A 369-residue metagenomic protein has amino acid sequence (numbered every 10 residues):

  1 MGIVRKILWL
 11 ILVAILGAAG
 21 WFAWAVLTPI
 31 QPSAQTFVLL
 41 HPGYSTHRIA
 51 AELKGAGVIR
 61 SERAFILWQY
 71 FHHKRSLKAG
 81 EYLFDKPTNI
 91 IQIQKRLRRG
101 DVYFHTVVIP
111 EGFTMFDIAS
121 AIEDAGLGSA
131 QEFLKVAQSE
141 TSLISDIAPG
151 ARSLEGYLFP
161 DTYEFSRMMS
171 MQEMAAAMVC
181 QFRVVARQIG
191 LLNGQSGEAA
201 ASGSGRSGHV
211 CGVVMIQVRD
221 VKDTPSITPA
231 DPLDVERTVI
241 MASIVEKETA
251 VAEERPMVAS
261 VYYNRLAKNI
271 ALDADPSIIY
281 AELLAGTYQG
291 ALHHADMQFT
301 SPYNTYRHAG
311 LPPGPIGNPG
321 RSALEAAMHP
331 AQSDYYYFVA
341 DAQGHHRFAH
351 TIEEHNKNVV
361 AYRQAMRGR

Functional and structural regions predicted by a protein language model:
M1-Q35: N-terminal type II signal-anchor transmembrane helix that functions as the membrane-insertion/stop-transfer segment
R5-K6, E52-K54, T88, R96 (+4 more regions): Basic side chains
I11-A14, F37, T106, F338: N-terminal hydrophobic or amphipathic segments with adjacent small-residue motifs that include Sec signal peptides
L12-L16, G57-R60, E81-D85, L134-S142 (+3 more regions): Short linear motifs at secondary-structure transitions and domain/linker junctions
A14-A18, A34-P42, D101, D273-L292: Short N-terminal secondary-structure initiator segments
W21-R187: Signal peptide-directed extracytoplasmic domains
S120, D124-G128, S142-G203, C211-R369: Bacterial extracytoplasmic/cell-wall-associated proteins, especially those involved in peptidoglycan
